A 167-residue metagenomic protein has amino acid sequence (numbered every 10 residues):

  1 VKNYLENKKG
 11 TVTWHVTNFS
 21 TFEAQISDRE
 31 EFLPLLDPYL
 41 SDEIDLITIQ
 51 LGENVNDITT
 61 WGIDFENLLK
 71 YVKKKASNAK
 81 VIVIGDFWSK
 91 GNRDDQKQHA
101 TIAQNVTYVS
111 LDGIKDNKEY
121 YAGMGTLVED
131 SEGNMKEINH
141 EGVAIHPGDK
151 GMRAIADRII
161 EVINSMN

Functional and structural regions predicted by a protein language model:
V1-G62, N92: Conserved SGNH/GDSL esterase-like catalytic core that processes O-acyl groups on lipids and polysaccharides
N3-T11, P38, D42, Q50 (+3 more regions): Structured segments of extracytoplasmic/periplasmic soluble domains in secreted or envelope-associated proteins
K8-V12, A79, T107: Secondary-structure boundary/capping positions in well-ordered alpha/beta enzyme cores
H15-T17, I82, V109: General small-molecule cofactor/ligand-binding pocket signal
D28-D37, Y71-K90, I114, G148-I155: Short flexible/disordered coil segments
P34, E43-L46, T60-Y71, D95-Q98 (+2 more regions): Extracytoplasmic/secreted proteins, especially bacterial periplasmic and envelope-associated proteins
T48-N54, L69-N105, D112: Active-site segments of SGNH/GDSL-like serine hydrolases that catalyze O-acetyl group transfer/hydrolysis on lipids
W88-N167: Catalytic His-Asp segment of secreted/periplasmic serine-dependent ester chemistry enzymes
